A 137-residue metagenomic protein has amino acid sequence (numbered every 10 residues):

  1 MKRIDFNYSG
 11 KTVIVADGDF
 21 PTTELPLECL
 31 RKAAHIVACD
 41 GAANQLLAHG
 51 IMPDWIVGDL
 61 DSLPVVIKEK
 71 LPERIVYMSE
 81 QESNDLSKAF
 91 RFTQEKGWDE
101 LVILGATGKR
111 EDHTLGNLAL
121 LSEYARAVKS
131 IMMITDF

Functional and structural regions predicted by a protein language model:
M1-K70: N-terminal beta-strand-loop-alpha-helix module at the start of alpha/beta ligand-binding or catalytic domains
V15, V37-D40, G58, Y77 (+2 more regions): General beta-strand structural signal in soluble alpha/beta enzymes
L47-I51, Q94-E95, A125-R126: Alpha-helix C-terminal capping segments
P72-K96: Short phosphate-binding loop-to-helix
D112-S122: Short Gly/Thr/Asp-enriched flexible loops that form oxyanion-binding sites at enzyme active sites
S122-F137: Class I SAM-dependent methyltransferase SAM-binding "motif I" and its flanking Rossmann-like core
